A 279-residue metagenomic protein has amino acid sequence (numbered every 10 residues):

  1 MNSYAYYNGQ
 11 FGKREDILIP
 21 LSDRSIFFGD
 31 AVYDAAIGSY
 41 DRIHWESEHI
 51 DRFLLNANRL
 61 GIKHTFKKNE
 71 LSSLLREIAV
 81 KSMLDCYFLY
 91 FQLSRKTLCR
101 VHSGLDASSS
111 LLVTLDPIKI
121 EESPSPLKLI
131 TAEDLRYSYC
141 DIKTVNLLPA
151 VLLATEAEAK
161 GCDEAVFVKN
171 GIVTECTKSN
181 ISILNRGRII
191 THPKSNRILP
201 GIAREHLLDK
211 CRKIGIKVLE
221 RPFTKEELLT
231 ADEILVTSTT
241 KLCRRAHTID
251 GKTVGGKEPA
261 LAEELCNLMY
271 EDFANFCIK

Functional and structural regions predicted by a protein language model:
M1-V80, H102-K279: Helix-start/capping segments and mature chain N-termini
L75, V80-L93: Ordered, amphipathic secondary-structure segments that act as subunit-interaction surfaces in large macromolecular
S94-C99: Short, internal active-site loops enriched in acidic
